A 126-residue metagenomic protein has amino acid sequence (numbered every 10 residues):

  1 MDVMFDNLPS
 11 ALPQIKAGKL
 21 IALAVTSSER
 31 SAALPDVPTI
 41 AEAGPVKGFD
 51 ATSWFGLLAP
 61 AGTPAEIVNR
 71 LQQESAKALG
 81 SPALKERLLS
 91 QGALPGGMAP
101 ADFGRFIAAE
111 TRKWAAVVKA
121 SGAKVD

Functional and structural regions predicted by a protein language model:
M1-D126: Conserved, function-defining micro-sites of small-solute handling proteins
